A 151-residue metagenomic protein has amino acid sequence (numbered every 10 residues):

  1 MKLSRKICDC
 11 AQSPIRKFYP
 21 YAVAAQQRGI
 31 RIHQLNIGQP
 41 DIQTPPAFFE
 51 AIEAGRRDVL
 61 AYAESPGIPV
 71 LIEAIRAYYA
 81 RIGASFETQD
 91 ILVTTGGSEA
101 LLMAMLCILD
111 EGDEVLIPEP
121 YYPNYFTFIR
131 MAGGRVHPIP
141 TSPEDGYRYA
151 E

Functional and structural regions predicted by a protein language model:
M1-C8: Generic N-terminal amphipathic, Lys/Arg-enriched alpha-helix
C8-G96, M103: N-terminal small-domain helix-loop-helix segment of the aminotransferase-like
V59-E151: Conserved core of the PLP fold type I
